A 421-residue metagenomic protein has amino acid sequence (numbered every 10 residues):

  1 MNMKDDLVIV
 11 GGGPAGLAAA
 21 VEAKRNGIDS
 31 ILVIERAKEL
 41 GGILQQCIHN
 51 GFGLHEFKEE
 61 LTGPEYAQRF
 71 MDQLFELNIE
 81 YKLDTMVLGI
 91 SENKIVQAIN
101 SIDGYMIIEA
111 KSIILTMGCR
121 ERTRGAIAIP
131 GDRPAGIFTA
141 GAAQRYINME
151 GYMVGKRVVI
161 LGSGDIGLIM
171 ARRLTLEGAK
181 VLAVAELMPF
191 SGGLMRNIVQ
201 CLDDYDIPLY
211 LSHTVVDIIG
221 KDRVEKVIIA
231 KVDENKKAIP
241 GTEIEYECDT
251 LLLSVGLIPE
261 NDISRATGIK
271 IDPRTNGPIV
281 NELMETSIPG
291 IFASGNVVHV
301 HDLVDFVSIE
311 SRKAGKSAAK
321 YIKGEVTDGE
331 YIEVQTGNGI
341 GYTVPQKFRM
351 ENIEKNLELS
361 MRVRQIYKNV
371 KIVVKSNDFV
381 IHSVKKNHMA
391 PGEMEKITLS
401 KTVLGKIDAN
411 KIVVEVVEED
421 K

Functional and structural regions predicted by a protein language model:
M1-V10, Q68-R157, D233-G241, L252 (+1 more regions): FAD-binding core/adjacent interface of flavoenzyme oxidoreductases
D5-R69, Q73, R145, V154-Q200: Beta1-alpha1 glycine-rich phosphate/pyrophosphate-binding loop at the start of Rossmann-like nucleotide-binding domains
R69-S91, V96-A98, T175-D262, K355-K386: A Rossmann-like FAD-binding core segment of flavoenzymes
Y105-M106, L115-L209, T214-R223, G290 (+1 more regions): Predominantly flavin-linked oxidoreductase catalytic cores and closely associated redox partners
L115, I137-I147, T250-H301: FAD-site-proximal beta/loop scaffold in flavoenzymes
D305-F306, K313, S317-V384: Mid-to-C-terminal Rossmann-like scaffold of FAD/NAD(P)H-dependent oxidoreductases
S360, G392-V403: Exposed aromatic-hydrophobic patches
I372-V374, T402-K421: Short, aromatic- and glycine-rich surface loops/edge beta-strands on solvent-exposed regions
